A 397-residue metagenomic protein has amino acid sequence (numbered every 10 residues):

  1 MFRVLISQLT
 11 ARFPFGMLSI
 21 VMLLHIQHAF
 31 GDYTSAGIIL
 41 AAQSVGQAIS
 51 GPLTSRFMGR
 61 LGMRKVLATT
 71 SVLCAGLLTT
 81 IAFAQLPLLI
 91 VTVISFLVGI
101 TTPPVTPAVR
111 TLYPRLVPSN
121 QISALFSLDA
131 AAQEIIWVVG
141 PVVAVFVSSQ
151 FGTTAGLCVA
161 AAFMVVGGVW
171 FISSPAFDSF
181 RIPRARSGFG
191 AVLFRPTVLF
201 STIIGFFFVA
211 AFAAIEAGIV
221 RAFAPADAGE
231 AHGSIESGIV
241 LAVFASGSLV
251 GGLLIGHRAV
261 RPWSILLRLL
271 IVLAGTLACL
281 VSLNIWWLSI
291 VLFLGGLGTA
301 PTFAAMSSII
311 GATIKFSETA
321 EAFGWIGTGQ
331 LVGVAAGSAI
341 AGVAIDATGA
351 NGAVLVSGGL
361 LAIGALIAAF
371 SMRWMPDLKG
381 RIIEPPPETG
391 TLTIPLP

Functional and structural regions predicted by a protein language model:
M1, F171-I204, A210, P387-L392: Juxtamembrane intracellular "pre-TM" segments in multi-pass secondary transporters
M1-G46, V192-V240: Helix-loop boundary and gating motifs at the non-cytosolic
M22, P104-V117, I219, P301-I314: Intracellular juxtamembrane helix-capping segments at the cytosolic ends of symmetry-related transmembrane helices
G46-I49, S237-R258: Transmembrane alpha-helices of Major Facilitator/SLC transporters
K65-T79, C158-A161, W263-A278, G358: Structural signature of the two symmetry-related core transmembrane helices
S95-I135: Cytoplasmic helix-loop-helix junction between adjacent transmembrane helices in 12-TM secondary transporters
W263-M306: C-terminal transmembrane helical hairpin of 12-TM major facilitator-type secondary transporters
I314-A350: A late C-terminal transmembrane helix in Major Facilitator Superfamily
